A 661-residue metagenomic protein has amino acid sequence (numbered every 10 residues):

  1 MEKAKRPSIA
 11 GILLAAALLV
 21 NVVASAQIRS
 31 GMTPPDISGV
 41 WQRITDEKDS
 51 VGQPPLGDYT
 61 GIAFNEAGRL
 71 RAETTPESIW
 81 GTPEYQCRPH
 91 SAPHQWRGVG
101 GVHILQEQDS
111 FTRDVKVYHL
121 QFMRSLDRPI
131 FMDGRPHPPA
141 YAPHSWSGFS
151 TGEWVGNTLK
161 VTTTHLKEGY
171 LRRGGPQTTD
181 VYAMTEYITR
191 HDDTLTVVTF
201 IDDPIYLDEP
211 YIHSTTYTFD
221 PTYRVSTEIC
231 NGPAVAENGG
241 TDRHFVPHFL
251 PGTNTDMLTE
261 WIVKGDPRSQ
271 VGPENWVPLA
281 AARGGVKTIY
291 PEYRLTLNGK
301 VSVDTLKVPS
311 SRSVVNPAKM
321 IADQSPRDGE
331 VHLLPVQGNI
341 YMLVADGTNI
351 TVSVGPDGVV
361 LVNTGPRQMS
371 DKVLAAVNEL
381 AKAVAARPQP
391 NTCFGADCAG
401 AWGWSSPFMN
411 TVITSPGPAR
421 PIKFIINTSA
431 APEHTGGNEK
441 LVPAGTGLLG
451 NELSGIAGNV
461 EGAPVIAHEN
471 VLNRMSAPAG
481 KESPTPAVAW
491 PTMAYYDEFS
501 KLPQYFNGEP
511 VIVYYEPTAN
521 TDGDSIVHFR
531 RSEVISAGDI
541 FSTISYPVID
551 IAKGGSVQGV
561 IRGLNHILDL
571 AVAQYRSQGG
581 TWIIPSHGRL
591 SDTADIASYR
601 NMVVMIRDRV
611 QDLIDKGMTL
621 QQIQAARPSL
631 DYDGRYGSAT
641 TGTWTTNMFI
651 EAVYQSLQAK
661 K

Functional and structural regions predicted by a protein language model:
M1-L13: Bacterial N-terminal signal peptides that target proteins for export
G11-N21: Bacterial N-terminal signal peptides
A26-S311, I340, F408-P416, N451-N459 (+2 more regions): PEST-like low-complexity, intrinsically disordered acidic/proline/serine-rich tracts that flank trafficking/processing
S310-D323, G450, A573-G580, R589-K661: Accessory terminal helices/loops
H332-G400, W404, S525-F529, E533-D539: Conserved beta-strand hairpin/beta-sheet module of binuclear metal-dependent hydrolase folds, prominently
D357, Q368-A457, E461-A463: Active-site metal-binding motif and surrounding structural segment of the metallo-beta-lactamase
G358-V360, T364-Q368, G395, P503 (+1 more regions): Metallo-beta-lactamase
L453-P517, T521-G523, R530-R531, R562-A571: Metallo-beta-lactamase
